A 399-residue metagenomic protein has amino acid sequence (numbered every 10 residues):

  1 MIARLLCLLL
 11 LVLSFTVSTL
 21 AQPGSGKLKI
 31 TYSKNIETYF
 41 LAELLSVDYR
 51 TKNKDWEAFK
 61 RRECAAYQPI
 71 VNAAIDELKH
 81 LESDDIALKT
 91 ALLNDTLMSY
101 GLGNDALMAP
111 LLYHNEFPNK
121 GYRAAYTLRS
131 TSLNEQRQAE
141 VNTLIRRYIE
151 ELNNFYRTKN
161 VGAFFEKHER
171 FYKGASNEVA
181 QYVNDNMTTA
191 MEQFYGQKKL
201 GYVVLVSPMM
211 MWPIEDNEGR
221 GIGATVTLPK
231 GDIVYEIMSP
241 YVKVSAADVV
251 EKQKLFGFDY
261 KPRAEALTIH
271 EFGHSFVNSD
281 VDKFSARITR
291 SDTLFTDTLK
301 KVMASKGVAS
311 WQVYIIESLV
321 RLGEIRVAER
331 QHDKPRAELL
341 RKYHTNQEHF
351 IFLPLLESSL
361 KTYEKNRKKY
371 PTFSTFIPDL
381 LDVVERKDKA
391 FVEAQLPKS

Functional and structural regions predicted by a protein language model:
M1-S25: Bacterial Sec-dependent N-terminal signal peptides
Q22-G121, E348-L360, K365-F373: N-terminal mature-domain "stem" immediately C-terminal to a signal peptide or N-terminal signal-anchor/transmembrane
P23-G26, E324-S399: Pan-zinc metallopeptidase signature
H80-A190: Long, mid-chain structured domain cores
H168-Y241: Auxiliary, metal-adjacent structural segments of Zn-dependent hydrolase domains
V244-T268: Short pre-active-site segment immediately N-terminal to the catalytic Zn-binding motif
P262-K283: Active-site recognition of the HExxH zinc-binding catalytic motif
N278-S305: Post-HEXXH active-site segment of zinc metalloproteases
